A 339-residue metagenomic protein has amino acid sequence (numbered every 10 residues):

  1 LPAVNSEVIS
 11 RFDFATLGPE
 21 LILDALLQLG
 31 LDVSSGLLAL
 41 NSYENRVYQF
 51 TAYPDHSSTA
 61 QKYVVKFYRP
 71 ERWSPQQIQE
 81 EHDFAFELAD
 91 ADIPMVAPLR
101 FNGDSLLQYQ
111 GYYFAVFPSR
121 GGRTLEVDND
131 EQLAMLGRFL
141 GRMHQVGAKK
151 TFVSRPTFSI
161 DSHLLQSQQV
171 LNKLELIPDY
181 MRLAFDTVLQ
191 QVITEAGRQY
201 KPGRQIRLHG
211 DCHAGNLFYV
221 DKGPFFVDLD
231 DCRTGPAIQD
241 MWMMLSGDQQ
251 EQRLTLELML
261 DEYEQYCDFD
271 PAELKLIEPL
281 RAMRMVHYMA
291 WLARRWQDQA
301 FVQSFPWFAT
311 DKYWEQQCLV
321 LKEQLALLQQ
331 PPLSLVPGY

Functional and structural regions predicted by a protein language model:
P2-V33: Juxta-kinase regulatory segment immediately upstream of eukaryotic protein kinase catalytic domains
N41-V65, P98, I193-M241, Y339: Active-site acidic catalytic loop and adjacent metal/ATP-binding pocket of ATP-dependent phosphoryl transfer enzymes
T51-F152: ATP-binding pocket architecture of kinase catalytic cores
P70, F114-V127, Q168-L176, Y288-W307: A glycine-centered beta->alpha junction motif in the catalytic cores of kinase/phosphotransferase enzymes
P70, G122, P224, C232-T234 (+1 more regions): Activation segment
E126-L183, G203-Q205: A cross-family kinase active-site recognition segment
A237-F269, R284-A300: Active-site activation/catalytic loop segments of kinase-like enzymes and analogous catalytic loops in related
A290-Y339: ATP/Mg2+ or Mg2+-diphosphate-binding catalytic cores that bind nucleotide phosphates or diphosphates via glycine-rich
